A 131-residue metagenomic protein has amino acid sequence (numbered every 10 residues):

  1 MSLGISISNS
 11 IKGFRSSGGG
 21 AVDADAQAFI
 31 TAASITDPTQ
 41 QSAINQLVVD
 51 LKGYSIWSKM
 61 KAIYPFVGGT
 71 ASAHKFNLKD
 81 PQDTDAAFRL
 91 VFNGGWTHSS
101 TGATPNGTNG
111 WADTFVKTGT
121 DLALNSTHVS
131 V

Functional and structural regions predicted by a protein language model:
S2-V129: Extracytoplasmic low-complexity segments
